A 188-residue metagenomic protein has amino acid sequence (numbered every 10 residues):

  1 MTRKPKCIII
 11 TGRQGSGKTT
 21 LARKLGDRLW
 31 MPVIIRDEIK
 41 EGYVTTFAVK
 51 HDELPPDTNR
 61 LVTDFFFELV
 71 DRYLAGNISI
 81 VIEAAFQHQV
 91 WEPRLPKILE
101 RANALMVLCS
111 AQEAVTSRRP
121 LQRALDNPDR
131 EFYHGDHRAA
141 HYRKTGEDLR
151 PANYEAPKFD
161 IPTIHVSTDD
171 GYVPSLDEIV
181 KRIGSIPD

Functional and structural regions predicted by a protein language model:
R3-C7, N77-I78: Pre-Walker A (Motif I) flank of P-loop NTPase domains
I10: Hydrophobic anchor at the beta1->P-loop junction of P-loop NTPases
Q14: The conserved Walker
G17: Conserved glycine(s) of the Walker
T20-D71: Conserved substrate/cofactor phosphate-moiety recognition/catalytic segment in nucleotide-dependent phosphotransferases
R60-N103: Glycine-rich phosphate-binding loop used to anchor ATP phosphates in small-molecule kinases, encompassing both
E100-P120: Conserved phosphate-donor/acceptor-positioning beta-strand/loop module used by diverse small-molecule
L125-L176: Small-molecule kinase domains that catalyze NTP-dependent phosphoryl transfer to phosphate-bearing small molecules
